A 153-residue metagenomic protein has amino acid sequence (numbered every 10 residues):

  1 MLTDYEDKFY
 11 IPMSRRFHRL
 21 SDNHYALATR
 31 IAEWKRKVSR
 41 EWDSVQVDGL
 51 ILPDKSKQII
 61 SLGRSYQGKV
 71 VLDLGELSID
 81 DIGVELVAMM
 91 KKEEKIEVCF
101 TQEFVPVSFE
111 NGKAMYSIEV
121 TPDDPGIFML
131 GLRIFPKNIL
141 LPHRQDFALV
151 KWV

Functional and structural regions predicted by a protein language model:
M1-G83, M90, N138-L141: C-terminal amphipathic helix plus adjacent low-complexity, charged tail appended to glycosyltransferase catalytic
G63, S78, G112, P122-M129: Short tyrosine-centred short linear motifs in exposed loops/low-complexity segments
E85, Q102-F104, G126: Non-catalytic terminal accessory/regulatory regions of metabolic enzymes
K95-F109: Solvent-exposed serine/threonine-rich low-complexity stretches and specific carbohydrate-binding patches
S108-I118: Aromatic sugar-binding surface patches on proteins that engage polysaccharides or sugar-phosphate polymers
N138-V153: Short beta-strand elements
